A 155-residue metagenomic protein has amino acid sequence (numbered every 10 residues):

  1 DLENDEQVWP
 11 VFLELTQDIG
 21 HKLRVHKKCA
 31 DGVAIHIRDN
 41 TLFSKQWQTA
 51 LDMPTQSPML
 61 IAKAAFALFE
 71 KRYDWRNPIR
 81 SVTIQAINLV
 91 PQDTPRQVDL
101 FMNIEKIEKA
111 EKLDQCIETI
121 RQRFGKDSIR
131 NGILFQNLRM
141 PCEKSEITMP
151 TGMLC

Functional and structural regions predicted by a protein language model:
D1-C155: Basic, low-complexity intrinsically disordered segments
